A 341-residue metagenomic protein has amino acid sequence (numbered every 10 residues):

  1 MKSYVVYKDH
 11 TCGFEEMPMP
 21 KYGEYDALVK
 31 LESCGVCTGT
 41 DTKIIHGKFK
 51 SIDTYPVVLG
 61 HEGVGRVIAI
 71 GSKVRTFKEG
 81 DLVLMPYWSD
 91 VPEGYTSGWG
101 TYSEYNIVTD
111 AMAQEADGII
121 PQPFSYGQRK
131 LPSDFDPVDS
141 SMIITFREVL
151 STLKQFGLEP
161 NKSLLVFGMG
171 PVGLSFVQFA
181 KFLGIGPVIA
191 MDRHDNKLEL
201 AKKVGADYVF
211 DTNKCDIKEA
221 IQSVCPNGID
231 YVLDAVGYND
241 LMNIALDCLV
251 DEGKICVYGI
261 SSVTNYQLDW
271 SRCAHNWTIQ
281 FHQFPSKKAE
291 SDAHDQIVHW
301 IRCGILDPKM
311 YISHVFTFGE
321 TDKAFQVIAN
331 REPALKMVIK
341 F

Functional and structural regions predicted by a protein language model:
M1-L59, G118-F124, K340-F341: Short N-terminal strand-loop motif that marks the start of NAD(P)H/FAD-dependent oxidoreductase cofactor-binding domains
P20-G35, K48-D90, Y95-G100: Glycine-rich beta-strand-centered segment in the early N-terminal region that forms part of a ligand/cofactor-binding
E62, D81-L82, Y105, S163 (+2 more regions): Residue-level marker of beta-strand positions
L82, S133-C215, E219: Mid-domain Rossmann-like dinucleotide-binding core that forms the NAD(H)/NADP(H) cofactor-binding site
D90-F167: NAD(P)H dinucleotide-binding glycine-rich loop of Rossmann-like/cofactor-binding domains, especially the beta1-alpha1
F156-P160, V204-T278: Glycine-rich cofactor phosphate-binding loops and adjacent beta1-alpha1 units of small-molecule cofactor enzyme domains
E219-Q222, P226, T264-H314, D322-K323: C-terminal substrate-binding/catalytic core of Rossmann-like NAD(P)-dependent dehydrogenases/reductases
P226, C256, I260-V263, L306-Y311 (+1 more regions): C-terminal capping/lid region of NAD(P)-dependent oxidoreductase domains
